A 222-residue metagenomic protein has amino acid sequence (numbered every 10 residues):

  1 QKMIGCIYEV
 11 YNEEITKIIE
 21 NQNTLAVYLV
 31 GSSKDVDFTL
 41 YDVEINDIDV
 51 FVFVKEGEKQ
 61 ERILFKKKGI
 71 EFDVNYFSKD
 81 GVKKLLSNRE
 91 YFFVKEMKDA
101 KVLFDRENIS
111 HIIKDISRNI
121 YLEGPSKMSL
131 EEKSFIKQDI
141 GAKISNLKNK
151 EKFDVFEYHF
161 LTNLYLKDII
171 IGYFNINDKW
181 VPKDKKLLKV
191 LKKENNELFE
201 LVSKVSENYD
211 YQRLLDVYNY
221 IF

Functional and structural regions predicted by a protein language model:
Q1-D99: Metal-dependent nucleotidyltransferase catalytic core
K2, Y11, K34, D49 (+9 more regions): Generic preference for well-ordered secondary structure
M3, I7, I63-K152: Conserved NTP/Mg2+-binding pocket subregion across the NTase superfamily
Y8-Y11, Y28, Y41, F53 (+8 more regions): Sequence-level detector for tyrosine residue identity
E13-I15, V27-L29, I48-V52, F72-V74 (+6 more regions): Generic hydrophobic secondary-structure signal
D37-D42, D73, F104, N108-H111 (+6 more regions): Charge-rich, low-complexity amphipathic helices in intrinsically disordered tails/linkers adjacent to domains
K127-F222: Conserved nucleotidyltransferase catalytic core and NTase-mimicking acidic/glycine-rich helix/loop elements in nucleic
